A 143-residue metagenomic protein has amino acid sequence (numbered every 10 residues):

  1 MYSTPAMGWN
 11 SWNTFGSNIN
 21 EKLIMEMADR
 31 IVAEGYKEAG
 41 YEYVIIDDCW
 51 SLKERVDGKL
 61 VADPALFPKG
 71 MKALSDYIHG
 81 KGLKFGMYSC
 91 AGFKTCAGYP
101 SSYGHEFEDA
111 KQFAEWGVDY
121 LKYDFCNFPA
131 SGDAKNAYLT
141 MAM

Functional and structural regions predicted by a protein language model:
M1-K84: Conserved structural scaffold segments of CAZyme catalytic domains across common CAZy folds
Y43-I45, K53-S75, K81-M143: Aromatic- and carboxylate-enriched substrate-binding clefts and catalytic-loop regions of carbohydrate-active enzymes
